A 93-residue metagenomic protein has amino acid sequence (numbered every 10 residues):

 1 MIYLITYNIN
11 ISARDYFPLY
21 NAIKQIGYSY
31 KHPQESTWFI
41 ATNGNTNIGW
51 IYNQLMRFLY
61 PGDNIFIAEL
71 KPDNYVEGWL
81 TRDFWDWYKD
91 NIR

Functional and structural regions predicted by a protein language model:
M1-H32, T37-T42, T46: Extended, hydrophobic alpha-helical segments
Y20-N21, H32, A41-R93: Charged interaction segments
